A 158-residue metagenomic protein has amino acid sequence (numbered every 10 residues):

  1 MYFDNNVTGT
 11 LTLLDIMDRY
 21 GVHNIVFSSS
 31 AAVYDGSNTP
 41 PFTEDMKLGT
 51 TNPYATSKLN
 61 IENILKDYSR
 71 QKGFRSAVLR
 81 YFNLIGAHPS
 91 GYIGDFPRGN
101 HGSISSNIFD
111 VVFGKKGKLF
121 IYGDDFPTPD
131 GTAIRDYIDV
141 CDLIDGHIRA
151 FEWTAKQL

Functional and structural regions predicted by a protein language model:
F3-T12, R19, H23-N24, V33-I85 (+1 more regions): Catalytic helix-loop patch of NAD(P)-dependent Rossmann-fold dehydrogenases
T10, I16, V111, A150: Short alpha-helical functional segments enriched in proximate histidine and acidic residues
D15-I16, A155: Short, flexible, glycine/charge-rich loop motifs used to bind or transfer phosphoryl groups or to couple energy/partner
S30: Residue(s) in the substrate-gating loop at a strand-loop-helix junction that position the organic substrate next
V33, P127, K156: Surface-exposed, flexible loop/turn segments at secondary-structure boundaries
D67-R149: NAD(P)-dependent short-chain dehydrogenase/reductase
G146-L158: Mid/C-terminal beta-alpha module of Rossmann-like enzyme folds, strongest in SDR-family dehydrogenases/epimerases
